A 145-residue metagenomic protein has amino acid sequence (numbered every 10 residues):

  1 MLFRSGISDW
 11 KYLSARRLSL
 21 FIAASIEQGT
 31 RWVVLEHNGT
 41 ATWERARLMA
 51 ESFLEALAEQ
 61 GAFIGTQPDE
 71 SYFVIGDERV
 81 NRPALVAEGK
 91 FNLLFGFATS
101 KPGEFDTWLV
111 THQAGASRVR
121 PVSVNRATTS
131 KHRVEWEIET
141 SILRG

Functional and structural regions predicted by a protein language model:
M1-G145: Structured, hydrophobic secondary-structure cores that serve as assembly/anchoring elements
